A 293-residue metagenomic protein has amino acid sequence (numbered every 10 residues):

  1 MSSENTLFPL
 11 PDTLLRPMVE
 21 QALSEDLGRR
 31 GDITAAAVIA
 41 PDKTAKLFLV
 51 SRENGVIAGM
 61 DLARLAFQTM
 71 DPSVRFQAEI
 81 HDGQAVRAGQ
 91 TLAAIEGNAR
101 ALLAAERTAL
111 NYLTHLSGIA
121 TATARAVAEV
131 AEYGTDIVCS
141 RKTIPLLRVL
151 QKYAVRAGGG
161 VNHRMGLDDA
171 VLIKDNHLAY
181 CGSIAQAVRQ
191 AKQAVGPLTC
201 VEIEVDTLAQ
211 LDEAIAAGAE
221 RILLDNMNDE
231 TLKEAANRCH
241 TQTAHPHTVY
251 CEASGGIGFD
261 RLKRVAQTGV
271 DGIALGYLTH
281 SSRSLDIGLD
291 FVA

Functional and structural regions predicted by a protein language model:
S2-A217, R221, K233-R238, V249-E252 (+2 more regions): Acidic/glycine-rich phosphate/pyrophosphate-binding loops and surrounding catalytic core that coordinate Mg2+
N226, G255, Y277-L278: Short secondary-structure boundary segments
N228, N237-H240: Hydrophobic alpha-helix feature that most strongly marks membrane-spanning transmembrane helices and their immediate
Q242-Y250, V292-A293: Short acidic, glycine/proline-enriched helix-loop-strand junctions
S281-A293: Short, basic/aromatic-enriched C-terminal tail that caps enzymatic domains
